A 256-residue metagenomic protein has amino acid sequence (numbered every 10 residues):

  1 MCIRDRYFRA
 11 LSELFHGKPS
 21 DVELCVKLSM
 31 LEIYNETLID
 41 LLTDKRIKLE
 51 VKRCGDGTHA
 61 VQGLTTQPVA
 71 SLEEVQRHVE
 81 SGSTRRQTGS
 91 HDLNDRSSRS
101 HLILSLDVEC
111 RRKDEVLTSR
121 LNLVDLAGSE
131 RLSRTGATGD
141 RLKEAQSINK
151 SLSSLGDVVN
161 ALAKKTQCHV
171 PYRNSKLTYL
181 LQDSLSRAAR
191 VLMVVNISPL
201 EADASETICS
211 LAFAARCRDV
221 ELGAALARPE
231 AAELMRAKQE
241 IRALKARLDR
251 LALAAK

Functional and structural regions predicted by a protein language model:
R4-A189, N196-P199, R228-A254: P-loop NTPase "switch/coupling" elements that transmit nucleotide state to mechanical/effector output
M193-I197, C209-S210: Canonical SH2 domain fold
D203-S210, A214-K245: Long, amphipathic alpha-helical segments that form or neighbor coiled-coils/leucine zippers used for dimerization
